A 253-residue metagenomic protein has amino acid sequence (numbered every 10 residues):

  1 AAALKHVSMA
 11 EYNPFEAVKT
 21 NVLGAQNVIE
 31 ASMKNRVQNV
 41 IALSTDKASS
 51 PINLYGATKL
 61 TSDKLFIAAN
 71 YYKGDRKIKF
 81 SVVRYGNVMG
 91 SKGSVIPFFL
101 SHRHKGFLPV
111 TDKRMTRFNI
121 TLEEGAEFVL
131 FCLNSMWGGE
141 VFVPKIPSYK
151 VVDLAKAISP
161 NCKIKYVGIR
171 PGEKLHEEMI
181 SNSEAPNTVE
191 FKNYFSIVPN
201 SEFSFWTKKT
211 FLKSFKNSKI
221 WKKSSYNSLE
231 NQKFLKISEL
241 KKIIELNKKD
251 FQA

Functional and structural regions predicted by a protein language model:
L4-L60, K64, A68: Conserved Rossmann-fold NAD(P)-dependent oxidoreductase catalytic core, especially the SDR/UDP-sugar
F15, V28, K34, K64 (+1 more regions): Strand-loop microenvironment adjacent to phosphate/nucleotide-handling motifs in alpha/beta enzyme folds
